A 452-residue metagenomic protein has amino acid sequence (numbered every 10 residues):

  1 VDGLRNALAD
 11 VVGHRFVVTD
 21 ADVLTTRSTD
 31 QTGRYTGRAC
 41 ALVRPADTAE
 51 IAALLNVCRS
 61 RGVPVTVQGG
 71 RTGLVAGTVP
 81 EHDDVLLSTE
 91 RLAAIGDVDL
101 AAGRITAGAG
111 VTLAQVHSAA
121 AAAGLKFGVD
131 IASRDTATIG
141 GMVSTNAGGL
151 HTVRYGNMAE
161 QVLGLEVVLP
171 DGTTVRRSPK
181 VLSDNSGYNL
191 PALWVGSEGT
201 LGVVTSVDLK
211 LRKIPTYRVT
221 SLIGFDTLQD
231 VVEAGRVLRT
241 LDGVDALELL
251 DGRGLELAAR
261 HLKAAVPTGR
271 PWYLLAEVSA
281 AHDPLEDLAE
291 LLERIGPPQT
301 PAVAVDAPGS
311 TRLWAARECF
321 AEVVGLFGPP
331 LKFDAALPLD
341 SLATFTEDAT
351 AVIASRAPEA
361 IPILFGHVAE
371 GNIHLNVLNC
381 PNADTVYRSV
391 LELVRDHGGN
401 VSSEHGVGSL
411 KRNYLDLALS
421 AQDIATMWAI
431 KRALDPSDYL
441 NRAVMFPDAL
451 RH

Functional and structural regions predicted by a protein language model:
V1-H452: Noncatalytic alpha-helical scaffold of FAD-dependent oxidoreductases
